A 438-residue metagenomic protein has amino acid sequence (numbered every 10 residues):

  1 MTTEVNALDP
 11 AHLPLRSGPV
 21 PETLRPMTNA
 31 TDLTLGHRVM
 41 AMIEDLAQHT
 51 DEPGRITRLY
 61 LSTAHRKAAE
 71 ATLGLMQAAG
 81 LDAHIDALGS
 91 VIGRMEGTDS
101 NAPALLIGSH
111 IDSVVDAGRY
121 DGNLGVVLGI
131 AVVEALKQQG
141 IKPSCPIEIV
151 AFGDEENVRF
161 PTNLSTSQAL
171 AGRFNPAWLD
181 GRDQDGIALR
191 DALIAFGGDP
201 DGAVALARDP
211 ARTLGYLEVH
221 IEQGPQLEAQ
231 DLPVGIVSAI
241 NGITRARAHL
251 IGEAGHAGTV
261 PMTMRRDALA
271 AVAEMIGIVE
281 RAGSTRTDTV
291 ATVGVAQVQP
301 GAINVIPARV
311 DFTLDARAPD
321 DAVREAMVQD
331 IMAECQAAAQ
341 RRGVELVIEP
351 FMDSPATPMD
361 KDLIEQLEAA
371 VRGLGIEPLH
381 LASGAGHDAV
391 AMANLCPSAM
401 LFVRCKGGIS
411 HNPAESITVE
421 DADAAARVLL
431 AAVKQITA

Functional and structural regions predicted by a protein language model:
T28-S62, W178, S354: N-terminal capping segment at the start of a domain
V39-H49, G108-S109, E377-V428, V433: Zn-dependent metallopeptidase/amidohydrolase metal-coordination segment
Q48-E96: A non-catalytic alpha/beta surface segment that caps or lines the substrate-entry region of metallo-dependent hydrolase
T57-L61, T292-G301, T313-D320, E345-I364: A short beta-alpha structural unit
H84-D86, K142-P143, A203-A207, T259 (+4 more regions): Flexible, glycine/charged-enriched surface loops at secondary-structure junctions
S113-D185: A generic, well-ordered mixed alpha/beta core segment in the N-terminal half of proteins
D154-E155, R159-P161, S165-D321: Midchain, well-structured core segments that form catalytic/ion-binding scaffolds
H256, V260-T285, A333, V403-A438: His/Asp/Glu-rich mid-to-C-terminal helical/loop segments that flank catalytic regions of hydrolases
